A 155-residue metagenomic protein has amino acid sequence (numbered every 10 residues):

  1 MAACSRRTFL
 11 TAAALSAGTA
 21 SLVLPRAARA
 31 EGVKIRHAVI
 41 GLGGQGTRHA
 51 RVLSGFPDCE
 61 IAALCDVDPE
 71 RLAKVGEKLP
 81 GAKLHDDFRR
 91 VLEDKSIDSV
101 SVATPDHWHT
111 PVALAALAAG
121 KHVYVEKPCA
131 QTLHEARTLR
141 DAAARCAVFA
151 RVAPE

Functional and structural regions predicted by a protein language model:
M1-S16: N-terminal secretory signal peptides and thylakoid transit peptides that target proteins across membranes
A12-L79: N-terminal Rossmann-like dinucleotide-binding module
K83-D87: Conserved SAM-binding strand-loop segment of SAM-dependent methyltransferases
F88-L92: Short hydrophobic/charged patches on amphipathic alpha-helices used for structural packing and interfaces
D94-S96: Alpha-helix C-terminal capping/helix-to-coil transition sites in glycosyltransferase folds
S99-S101: N-terminal Rossmann-like NAD(P) cofactor-binding module of classical short-chain dehydrogenase/reductase
P105, T110-E155: Beta-strand-loop-alpha-helix segment that lines the small-molecule cofactor/substrate pocket of alpha/beta enzymes
